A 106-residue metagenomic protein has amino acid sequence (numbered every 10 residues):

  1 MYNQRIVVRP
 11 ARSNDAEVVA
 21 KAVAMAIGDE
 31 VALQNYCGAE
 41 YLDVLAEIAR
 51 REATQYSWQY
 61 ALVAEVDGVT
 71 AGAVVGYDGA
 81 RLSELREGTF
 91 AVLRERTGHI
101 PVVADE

Functional and structural regions predicted by a protein language model:
M1-N3: Short, intrinsically disordered or compositionally biased N-terminal tails of bacterial proteins
R5, W58-Q59, A71: A structure-centric signal for secondary-structure junctions around beta-strands
V7-K21, V31-L33: A short beta-loop-alpha structural element at the N-terminal edge of CoA-dependent acyl/N-acetyltransferase catalytic
N14, V66-D67: Short, ordered coil/turn segments that flank beta-strands lining enzyme active or ligand-binding pockets
A24, A39-A61, E65-V66: Active-site rim helix/loop that mediates acceptor-substrate recognition in acyltransferases
G28-A39: Extracellular/periplasmic ligand-binding regions of membrane signal-transduction receptors
V63, V69-D78: Conserved beta-strand in the GNAT
G79-E106: Conserved acyl-donor/pantetheine-binding loop and adjacent beta-alpha core of acyl/acetyltransferases and related
